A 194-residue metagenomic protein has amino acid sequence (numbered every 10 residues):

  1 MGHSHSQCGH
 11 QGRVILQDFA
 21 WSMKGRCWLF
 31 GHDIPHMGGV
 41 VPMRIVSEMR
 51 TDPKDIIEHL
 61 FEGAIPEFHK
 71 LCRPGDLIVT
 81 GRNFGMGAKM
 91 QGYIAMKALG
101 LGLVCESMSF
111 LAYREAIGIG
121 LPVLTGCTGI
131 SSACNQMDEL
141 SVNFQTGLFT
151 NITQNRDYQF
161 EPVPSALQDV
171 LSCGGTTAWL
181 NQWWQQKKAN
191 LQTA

Functional and structural regions predicted by a protein language model:
G2, C27, E58, N155-D157: Generic intrinsically disordered, low-complexity segments enriched for polar/acidic and small residues
G2-R44, L180-Q182, Q186-L191: N-terminal, positively charged, Ser/Thr/Ala/Gly-biased leader segments that form transit/presequence-like amphipathic
Q7-H10, A112-A194: Acidic, glycine-rich flexible loop/linker segments
I15, L29, P35-H36, V40-T146: Feature captures the catalytic cores and cofactor-binding loops of soluble hydro-lyases/lyases that act on carboxylate
S22-K24, G87, C173: Generic detection of intrinsically disordered/low-complexity segments and helix-coil linkers/edges
